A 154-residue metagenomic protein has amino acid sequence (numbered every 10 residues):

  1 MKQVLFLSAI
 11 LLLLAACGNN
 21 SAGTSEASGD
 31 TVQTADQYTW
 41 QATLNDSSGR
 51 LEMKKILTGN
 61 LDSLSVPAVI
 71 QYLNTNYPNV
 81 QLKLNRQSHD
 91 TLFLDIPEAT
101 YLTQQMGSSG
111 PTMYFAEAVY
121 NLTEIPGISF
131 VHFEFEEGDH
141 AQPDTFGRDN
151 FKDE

Functional and structural regions predicted by a protein language model:
M1-A15: Sec-dependent bacterial lipoprotein signal peptides
C17-E154: Bimodal "functional hotspot" detector
